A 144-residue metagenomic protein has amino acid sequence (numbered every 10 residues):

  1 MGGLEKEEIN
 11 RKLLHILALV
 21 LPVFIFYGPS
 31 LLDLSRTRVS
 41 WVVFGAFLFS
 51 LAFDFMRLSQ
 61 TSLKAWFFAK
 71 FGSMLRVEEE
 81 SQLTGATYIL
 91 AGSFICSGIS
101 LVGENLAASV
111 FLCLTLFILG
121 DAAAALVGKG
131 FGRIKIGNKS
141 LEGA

Functional and structural regions predicted by a protein language model:
M1-V42, D54-A144: Interhelical loop and helix-boundary elements at the membrane-water interface of polytopic inner-membrane proteins
S50: Extended, charged alpha/beta regions that create polyanion-binding interfaces
